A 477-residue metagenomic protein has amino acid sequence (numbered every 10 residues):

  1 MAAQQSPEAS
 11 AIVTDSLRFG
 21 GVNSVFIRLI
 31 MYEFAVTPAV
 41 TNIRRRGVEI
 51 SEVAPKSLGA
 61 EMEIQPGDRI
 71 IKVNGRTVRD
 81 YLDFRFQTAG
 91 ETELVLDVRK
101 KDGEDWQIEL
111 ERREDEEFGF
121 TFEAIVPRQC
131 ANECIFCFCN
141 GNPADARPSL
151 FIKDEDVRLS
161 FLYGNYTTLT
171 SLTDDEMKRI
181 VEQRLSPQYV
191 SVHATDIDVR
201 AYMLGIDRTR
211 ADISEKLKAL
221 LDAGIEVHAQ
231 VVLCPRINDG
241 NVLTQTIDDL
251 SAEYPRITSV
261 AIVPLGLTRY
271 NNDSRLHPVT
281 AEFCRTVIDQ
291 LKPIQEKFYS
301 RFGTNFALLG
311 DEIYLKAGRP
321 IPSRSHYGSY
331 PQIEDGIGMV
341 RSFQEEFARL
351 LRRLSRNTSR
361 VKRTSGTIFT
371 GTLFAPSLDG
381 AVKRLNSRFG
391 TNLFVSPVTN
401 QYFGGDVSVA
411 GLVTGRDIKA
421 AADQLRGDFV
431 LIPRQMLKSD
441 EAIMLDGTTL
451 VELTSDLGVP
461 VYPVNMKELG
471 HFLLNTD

Functional and structural regions predicted by a protein language model:
A2-I12: Ser/Thr-rich, low-complexity intrinsically disordered segments
S16, G20-S24, R28-I43, E49 (+1 more regions): Radical SAM enzyme core and accessory elements
Y32-E33, I71, R85-F120: PDZ-domain C-terminal substructure recognizer with occasional recognition of PDZ-binding tails
G59, G67, L96, C137: Terminal peptide-recognition signature
E61-R79: Conserved PDZ fold ligand-binding element
E104-D105, R112-R256, G266-I294: Conserved Radical SAM active-site core
P187-Y189, E226-H228, S259-A261, F306-L308 (+1 more regions): Structural preference for beta-strand elements that scaffold enzyme active sites
R200, R236-I237, I257-F283, F302-H326 (+1 more regions): Flexible glycine/acidic-rich beta-alpha junction loops that bind and position SAM and/or redox cofactors in anaerobic
